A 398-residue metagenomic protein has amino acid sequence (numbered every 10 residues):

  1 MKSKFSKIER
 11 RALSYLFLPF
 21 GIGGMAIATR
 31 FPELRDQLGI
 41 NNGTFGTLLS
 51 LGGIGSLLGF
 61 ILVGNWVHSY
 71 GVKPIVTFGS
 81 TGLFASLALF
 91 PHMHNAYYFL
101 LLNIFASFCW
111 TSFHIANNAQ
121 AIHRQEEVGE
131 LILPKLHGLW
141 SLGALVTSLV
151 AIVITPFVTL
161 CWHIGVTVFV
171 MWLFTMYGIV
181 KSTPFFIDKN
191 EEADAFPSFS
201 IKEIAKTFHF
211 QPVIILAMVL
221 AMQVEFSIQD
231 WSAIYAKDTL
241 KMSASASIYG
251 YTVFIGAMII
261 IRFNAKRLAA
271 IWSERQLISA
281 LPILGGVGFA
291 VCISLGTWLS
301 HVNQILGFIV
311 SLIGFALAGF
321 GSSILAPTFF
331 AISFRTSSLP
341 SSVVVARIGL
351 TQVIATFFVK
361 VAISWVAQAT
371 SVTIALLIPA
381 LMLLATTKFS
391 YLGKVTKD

Functional and structural regions predicted by a protein language model:
A28-G43, D230-A246: Short amphipathic helix-loop junctions that connect adjacent transmembrane helices in Major Facilitator Superfamily/SLC
G39, G71, F90-Y97, K241 (+2 more regions): Helix-breaking motifs and short loop linkers at transmembrane-helix boundaries and internal kinks in secondary membrane
L58-H94: Conserved MFS/SLC helix-loop-helix module at the cytosolic interface between two early adjacent transmembrane helices
G59-G71, T155, I261-E274, S300 (+1 more regions): Helix-to-loop junctions at the C-terminal end of transmembrane segments in multipass secondary transporters
Y98, K135-F186: Helix-loop-helix hairpin linking two adjacent transmembrane segments in secondary transporters
L102-G138: Cytoplasmic helix-loop-helix junction between adjacent transmembrane helices in 12-TM secondary transporters
R275-F329: C-terminal transmembrane helical hairpin of 12-TM major facilitator-type secondary transporters
F334-V372, P379: A late C-terminal transmembrane helix in Major Facilitator Superfamily
